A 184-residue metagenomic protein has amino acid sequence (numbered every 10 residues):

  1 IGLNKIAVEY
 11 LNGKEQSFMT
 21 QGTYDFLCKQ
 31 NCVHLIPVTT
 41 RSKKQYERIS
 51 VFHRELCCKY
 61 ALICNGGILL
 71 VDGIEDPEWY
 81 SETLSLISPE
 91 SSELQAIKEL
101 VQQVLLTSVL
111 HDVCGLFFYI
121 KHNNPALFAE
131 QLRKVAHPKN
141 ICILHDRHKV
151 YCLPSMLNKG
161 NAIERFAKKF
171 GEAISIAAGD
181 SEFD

Functional and structural regions predicted by a protein language model:
I1-E9, K14, P37, D180: Asp-based phosphoryl-transfer active-site loop
G2-I6, T83-L94, G115-N124: Short, mixed-charge, low-aromatic patches
G2-L3, T20-Y24, V71-E78, L105-L110 (+2 more regions): Short amphipathic alpha-helical segments, especially helix-boundary/capping motifs
N12-S17, V38-T40, C152-S155: Short, flexible loop segments at the rims of nucleotide/cofactor-binding pockets, characterized by
M19-V104: Active-site phosphate-binding/coordination module
A96-D184: Conserved acidic, metal-coordinating active-site core of Asp-based, Mg2+-dependent phosphoryl-transfer enzymes
